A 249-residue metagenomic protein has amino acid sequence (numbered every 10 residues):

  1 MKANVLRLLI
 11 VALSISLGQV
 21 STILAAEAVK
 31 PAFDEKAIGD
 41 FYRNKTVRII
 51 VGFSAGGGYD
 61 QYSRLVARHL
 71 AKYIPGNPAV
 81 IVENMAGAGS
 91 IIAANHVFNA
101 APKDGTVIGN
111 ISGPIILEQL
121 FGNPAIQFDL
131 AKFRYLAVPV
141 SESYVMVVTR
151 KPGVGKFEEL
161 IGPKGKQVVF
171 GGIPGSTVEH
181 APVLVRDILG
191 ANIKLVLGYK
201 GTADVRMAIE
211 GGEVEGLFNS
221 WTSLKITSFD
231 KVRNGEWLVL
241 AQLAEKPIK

Functional and structural regions predicted by a protein language model:
M1-N44: Short, low-complexity disordered leader/linker segments with a strong preference for bacterial N-terminal type II
E35-F41, G56-G76, E179-D187: Short, polar/charged alpha-helical segment
K45-A55, E159-S176, E215, L238: Short loop->beta-strand "edge-of-pocket" segments that line small-molecule binding or catalytic clefts across diverse
S54-G58, A86-A88: A short glycine-centered flexible hinge/capping loop motif at secondary-structure junctions
K72, H96-V107, I116-D204, A208-G211: Hinge/capping helix and adjacent helix->loop/strand transition within the periplasmic-binding protein
G76-N95: Early extracytoplasmic/lumenal segment of secretory-pathway proteins
D104-I111, G171, E215-W221, V239-A241: Paired acidic/hydrophobic, glycine-rich loop segments that form the ligand-binding mouth/hinge of periplasmic-binding
S141, T227-K249: C-terminal lobe and pocket-closing loops of periplasmic/extracytoplasmic Venus-flytrap solute-binding proteins
